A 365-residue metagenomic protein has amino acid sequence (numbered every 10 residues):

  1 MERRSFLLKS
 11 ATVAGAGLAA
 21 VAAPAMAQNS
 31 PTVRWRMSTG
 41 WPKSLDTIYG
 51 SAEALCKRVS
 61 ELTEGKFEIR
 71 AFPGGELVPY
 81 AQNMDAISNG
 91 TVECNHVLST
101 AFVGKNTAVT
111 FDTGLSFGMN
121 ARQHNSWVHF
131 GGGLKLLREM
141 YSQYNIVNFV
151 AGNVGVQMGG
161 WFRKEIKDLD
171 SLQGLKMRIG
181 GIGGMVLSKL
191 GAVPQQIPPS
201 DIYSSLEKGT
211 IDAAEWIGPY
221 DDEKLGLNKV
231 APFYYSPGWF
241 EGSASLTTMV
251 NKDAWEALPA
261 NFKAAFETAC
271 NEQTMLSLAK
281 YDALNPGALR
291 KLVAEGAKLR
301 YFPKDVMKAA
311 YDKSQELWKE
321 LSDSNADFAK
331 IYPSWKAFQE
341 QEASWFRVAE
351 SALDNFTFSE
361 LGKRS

Functional and structural regions predicted by a protein language model:
E2-H124, G132-S365: N-terminal secretory/targeting leader peptides
